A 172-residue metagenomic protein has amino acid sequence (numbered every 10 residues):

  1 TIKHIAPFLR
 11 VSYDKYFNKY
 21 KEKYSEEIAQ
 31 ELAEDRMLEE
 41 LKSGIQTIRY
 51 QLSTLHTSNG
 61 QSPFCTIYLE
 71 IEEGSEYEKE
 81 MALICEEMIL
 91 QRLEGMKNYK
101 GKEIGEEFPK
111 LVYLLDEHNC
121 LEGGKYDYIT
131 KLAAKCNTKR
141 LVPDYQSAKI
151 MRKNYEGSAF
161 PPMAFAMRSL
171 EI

Functional and structural regions predicted by a protein language model:
T1-I172: Conserved catalytic cores of very large enzyme subunits
